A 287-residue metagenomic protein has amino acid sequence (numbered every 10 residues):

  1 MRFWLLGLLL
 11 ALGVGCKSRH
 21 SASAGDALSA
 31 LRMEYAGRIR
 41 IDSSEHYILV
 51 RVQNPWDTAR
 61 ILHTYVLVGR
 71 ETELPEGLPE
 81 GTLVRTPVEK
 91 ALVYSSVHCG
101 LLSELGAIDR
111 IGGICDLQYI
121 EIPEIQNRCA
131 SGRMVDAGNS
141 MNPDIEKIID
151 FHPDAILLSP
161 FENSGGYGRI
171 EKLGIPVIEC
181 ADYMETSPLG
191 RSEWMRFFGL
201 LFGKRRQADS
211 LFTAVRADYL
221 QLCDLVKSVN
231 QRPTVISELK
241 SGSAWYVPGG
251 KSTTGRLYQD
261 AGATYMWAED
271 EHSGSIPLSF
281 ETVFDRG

Functional and structural regions predicted by a protein language model:
M1-A24: Bacterial Sec-dependent N-terminal signal peptides
C16-C99, Q207-I236: Bacterial Sec-exported substrate-binding components of ABC uptake systems
D42, R51, I276-R286: Ligand-binding pocket segment of bilobal, Venus flytrap-like solute-binding proteins
W56-I149, A155-P160: A short, structured surface patch at a secondary-structure boundary
V84, R133, D144, D150-W245 (+2 more regions): Extracytoplasmic substrate-binding proteins
A107, L173-G174, A261: Short, structured coil segments at secondary-structure junctions
V247-I276: Alpha-helical, coiled-coil/dimerization segments enriched in small aliphatic residues
